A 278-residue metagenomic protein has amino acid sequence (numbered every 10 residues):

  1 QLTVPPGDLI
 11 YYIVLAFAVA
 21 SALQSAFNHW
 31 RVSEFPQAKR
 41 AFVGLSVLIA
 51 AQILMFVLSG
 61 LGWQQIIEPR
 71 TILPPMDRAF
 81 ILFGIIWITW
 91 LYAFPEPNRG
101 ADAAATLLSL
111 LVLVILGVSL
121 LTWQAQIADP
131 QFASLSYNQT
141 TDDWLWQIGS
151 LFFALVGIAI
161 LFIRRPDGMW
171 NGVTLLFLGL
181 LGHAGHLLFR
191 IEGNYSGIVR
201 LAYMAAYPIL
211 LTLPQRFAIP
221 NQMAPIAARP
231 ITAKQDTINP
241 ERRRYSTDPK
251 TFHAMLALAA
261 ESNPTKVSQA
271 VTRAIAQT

Functional and structural regions predicted by a protein language model:
Q1-F17, L113-G157, S196: Extracellular-loop-to-transmembrane junctions of the mid-late helices
L2-L23, V32-L113, E192-L211: Individual alpha-helical transmembrane segments in multi-pass integral membrane proteins
Y11-W30, H253, A257-Q277: Intrinsically disordered, low-complexity terminal regulatory regions
L23-H29, S46, L155-I163: Generic transmembrane alpha-helix motif of multi-pass integral membrane proteins
F35-Q37, L120-I127, R244-S246, A257-T278: Helix-loop-beta substructure at the N-terminus of cytosolic sensory domains that couple signal/ligand detection
L54-I67, S119-L135, G182-E192: Juxtamembrane "helix-exit" motif on the non-cytosolic side of transmembrane helices
Q139-D236: Interfacial "cap-and-anchor" motif at the non-cytosolic start of specific transmembrane alpha-helices
N221-T265: Signal-transmission linkers at sensory-effector interfaces
